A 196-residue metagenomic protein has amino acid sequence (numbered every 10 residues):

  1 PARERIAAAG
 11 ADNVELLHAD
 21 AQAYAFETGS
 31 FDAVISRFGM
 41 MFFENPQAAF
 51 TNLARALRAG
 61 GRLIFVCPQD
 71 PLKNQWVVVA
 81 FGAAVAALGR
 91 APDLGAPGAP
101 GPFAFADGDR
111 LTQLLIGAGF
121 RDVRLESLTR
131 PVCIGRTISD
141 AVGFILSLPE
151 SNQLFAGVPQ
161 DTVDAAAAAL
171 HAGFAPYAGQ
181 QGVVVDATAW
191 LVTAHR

Functional and structural regions predicted by a protein language model:
A2-R3: Conserved SAM-binding loop
A9-A23: Conserved SAM-binding strand-loop segment of SAM-dependent methyltransferases
L17, I35, I64: Conserved Rossmann-like nucleotide-binding pocket used by diverse enzymes that bind dinucleotide cofactors
Q22-A33: A short acidic, Gly/Pro-enriched loop at the edge of an enzyme's catalytic core that lines a small-molecule cofactor
Y24, M41-F42, L148: Active-site beta-alpha loop architecture of Rossmann-like, nucleotide-cofactor-dependent enzymes
E27, G101-R196: Conserved Class I S-adenosyl-L-methionine
D32-Q47, Q69-P71: A short SAM/SAH-binding and catalytic strip from SAM-dependent methyltransferases
Q47, R55-R136: Conserved catalytic/acceptor-binding region of the Class I
